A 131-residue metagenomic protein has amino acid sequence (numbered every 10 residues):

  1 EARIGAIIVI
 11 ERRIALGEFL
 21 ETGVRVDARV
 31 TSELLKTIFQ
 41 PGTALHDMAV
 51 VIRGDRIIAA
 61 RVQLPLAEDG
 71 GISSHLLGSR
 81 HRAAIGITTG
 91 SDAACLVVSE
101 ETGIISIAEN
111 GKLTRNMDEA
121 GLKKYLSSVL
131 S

Functional and structural regions predicted by a protein language model:
E1-S131: Divalent-cation
